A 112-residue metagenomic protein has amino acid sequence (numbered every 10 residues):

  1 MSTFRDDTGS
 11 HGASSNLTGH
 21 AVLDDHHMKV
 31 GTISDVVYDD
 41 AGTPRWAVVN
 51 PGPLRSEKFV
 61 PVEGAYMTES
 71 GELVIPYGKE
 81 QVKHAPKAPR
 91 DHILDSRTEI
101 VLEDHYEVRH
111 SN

Functional and structural regions predicted by a protein language model:
M1-N112: Peripheral interaction segments used for macromolecular assembly
